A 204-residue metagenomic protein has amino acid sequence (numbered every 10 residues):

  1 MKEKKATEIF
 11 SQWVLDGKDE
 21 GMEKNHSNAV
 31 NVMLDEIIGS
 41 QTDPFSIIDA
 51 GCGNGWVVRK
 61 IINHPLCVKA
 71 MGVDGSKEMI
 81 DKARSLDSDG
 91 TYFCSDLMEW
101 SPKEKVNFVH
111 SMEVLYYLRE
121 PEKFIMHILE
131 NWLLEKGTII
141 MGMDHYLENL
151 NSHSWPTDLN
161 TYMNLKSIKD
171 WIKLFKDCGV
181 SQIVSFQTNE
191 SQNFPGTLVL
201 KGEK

Functional and structural regions predicted by a protein language model:
M1-S40, L147-E148: Conserved class I S-adenosyl-L-methionine
I48-A50, N54-E99: Class I SAM-dependent methyltransferase SAM/SAH-binding core
H110: A conserved beta-strand element that flanks and buttresses the S-adenosyl-L-methionine
L118-I128: A short, conserved alpha-helix within the catalytic core of class I
K136-D144: Conserved beta-strand signature within the Rossmann-like core of class I S-adenosyl-L-methionine
D144-Y162: Short, glycine-/aromatic-enriched active-site segment of Class I SAM-dependent methyltransferases
M163-G179: Short alpha-helix
V180-S191: Conserved S-adenosyl-L-methionine
